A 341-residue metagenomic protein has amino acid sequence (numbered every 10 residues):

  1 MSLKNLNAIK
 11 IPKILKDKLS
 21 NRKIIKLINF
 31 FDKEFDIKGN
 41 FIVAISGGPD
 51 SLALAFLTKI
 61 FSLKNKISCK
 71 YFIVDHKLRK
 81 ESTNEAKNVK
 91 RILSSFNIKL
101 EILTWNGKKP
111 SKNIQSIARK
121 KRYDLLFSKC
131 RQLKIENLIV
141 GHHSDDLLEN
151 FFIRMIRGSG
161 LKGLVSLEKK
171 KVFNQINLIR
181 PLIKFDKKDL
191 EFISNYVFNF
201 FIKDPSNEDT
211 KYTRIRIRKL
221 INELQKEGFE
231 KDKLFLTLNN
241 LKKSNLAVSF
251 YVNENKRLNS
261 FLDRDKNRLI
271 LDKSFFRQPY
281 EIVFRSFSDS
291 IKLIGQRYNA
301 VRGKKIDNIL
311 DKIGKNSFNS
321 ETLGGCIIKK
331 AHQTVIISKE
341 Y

Functional and structural regions predicted by a protein language model:
M1-D50, S68-K70, H76, W105-P110 (+5 more regions): AMP-forming adenylation/ATP pyrophosphatase catalytic core
S2-L220: Core alpha/beta nucleotide-donor-binding catalytic domains of modification enzymes
R131, N195, N199, N222-F229 (+1 more regions): Non-catalytic alpha-helical coupling and interface elements of nucleotide-dependent molecular machines and regulators
